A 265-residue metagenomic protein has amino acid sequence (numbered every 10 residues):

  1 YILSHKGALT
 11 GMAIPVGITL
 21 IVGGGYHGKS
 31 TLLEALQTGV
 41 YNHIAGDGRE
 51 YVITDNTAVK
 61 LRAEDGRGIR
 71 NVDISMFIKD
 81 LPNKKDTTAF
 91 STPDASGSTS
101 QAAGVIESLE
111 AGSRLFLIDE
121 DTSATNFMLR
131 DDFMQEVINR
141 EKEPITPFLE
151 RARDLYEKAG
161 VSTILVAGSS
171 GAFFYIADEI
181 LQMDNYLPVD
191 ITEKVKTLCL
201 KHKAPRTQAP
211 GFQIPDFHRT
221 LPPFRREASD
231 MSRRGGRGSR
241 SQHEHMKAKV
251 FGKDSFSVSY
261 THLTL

Functional and structural regions predicted by a protein language model:
Y1-K6: N-terminal pre-Walker A segment at the start of P-loop NTPase domains
P15-Q37: Glycine-rich phosphate-binding P-loop
V40-M76: AAA+/P-loop NTPase substrate/partner-engagement loops
D65-D94: Nucleotide-state-sensitive switch-loop elements of NTP-binding domains
T92-D119: Phosphate-binding/switch loop-helix module in NTP-utilizing enzymes
L109-A152, Y156, S169-Y175, E179-V195: Conserved P-loop NTPase nucleotide-binding/switch module
M183-S259: Conserved P-loop NTPase
T261-L265: Conserved small/polar residues in nucleotide/adenosyl-binding loops
